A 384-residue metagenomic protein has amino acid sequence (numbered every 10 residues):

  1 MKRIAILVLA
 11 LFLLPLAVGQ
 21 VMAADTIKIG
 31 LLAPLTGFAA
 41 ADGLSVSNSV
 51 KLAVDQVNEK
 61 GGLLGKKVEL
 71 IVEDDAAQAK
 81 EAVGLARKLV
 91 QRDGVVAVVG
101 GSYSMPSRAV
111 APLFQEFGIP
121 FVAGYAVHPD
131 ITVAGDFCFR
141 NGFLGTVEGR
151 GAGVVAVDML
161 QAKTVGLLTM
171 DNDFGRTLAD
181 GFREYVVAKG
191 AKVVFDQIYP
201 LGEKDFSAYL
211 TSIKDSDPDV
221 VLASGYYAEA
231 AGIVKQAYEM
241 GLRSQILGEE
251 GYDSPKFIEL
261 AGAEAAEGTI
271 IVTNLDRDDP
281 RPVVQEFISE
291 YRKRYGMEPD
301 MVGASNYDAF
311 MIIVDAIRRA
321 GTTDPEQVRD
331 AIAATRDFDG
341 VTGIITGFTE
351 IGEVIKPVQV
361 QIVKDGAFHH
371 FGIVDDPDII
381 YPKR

Functional and structural regions predicted by a protein language model:
R3-F12, G19-R384: Extracytosolic ligand-binding ectodomains
